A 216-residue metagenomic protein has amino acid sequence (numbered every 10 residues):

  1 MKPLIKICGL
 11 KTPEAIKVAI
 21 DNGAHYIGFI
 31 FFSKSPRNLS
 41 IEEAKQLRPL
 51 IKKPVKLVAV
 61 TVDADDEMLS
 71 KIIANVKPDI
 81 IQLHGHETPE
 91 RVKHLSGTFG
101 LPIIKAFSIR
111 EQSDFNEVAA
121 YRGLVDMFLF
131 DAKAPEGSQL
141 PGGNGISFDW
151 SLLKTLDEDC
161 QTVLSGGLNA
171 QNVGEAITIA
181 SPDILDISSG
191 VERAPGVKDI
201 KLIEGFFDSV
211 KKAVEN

Functional and structural regions predicted by a protein language model:
M1-I184, S189-N216: Conserved N-terminal beta1-alpha1 strand-loop-helix module at the mouth
